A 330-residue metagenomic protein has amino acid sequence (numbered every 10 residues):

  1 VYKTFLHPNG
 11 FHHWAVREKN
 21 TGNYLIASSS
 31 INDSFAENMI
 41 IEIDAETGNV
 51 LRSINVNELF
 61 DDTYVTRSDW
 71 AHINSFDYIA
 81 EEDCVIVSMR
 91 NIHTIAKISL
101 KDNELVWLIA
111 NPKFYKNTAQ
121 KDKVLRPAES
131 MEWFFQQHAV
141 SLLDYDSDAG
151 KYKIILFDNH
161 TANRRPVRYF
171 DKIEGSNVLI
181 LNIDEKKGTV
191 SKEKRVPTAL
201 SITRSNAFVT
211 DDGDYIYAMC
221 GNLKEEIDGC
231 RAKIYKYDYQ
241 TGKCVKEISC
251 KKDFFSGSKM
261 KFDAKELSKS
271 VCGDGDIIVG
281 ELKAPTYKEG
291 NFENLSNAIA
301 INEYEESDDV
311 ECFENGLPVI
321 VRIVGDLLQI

Functional and structural regions predicted by a protein language model:
V1-I320, V324-D326: Histidine-/acidic-rich catalytic cores in large beta-rich domains
L328-I330: Beta-strand-rich binding/interaction modules
